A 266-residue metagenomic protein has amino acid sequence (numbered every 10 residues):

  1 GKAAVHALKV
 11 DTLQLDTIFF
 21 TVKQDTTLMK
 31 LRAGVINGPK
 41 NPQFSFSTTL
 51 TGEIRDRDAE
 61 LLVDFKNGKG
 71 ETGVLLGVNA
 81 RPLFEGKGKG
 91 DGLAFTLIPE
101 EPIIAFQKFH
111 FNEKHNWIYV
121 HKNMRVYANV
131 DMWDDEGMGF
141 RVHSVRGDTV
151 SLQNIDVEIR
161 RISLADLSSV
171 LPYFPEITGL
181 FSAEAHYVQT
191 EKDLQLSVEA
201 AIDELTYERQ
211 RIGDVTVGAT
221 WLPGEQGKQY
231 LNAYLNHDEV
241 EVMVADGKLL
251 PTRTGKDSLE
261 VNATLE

Functional and structural regions predicted by a protein language model:
G1-E266: Interface amphipathic segments
